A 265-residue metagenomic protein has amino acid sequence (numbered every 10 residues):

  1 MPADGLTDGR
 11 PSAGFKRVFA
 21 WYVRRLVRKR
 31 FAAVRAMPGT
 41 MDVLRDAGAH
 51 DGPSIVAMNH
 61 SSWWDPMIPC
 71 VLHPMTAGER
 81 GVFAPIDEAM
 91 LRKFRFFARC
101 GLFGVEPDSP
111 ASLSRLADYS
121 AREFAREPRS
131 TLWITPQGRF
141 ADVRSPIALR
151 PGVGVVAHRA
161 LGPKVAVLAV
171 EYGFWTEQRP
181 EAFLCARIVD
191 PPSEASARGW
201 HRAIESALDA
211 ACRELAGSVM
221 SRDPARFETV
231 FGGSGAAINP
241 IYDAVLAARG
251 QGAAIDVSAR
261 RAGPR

Functional and structural regions predicted by a protein language model:
M1-C70, G81-V82, R92-L102, E181 (+1 more regions): Membrane-anchoring hydrophobic helices of lipid-metabolizing enzymes
P2-P11, S114-R265: Non-catalytic C-terminal accessory region of glycerolipid acyltransferases and related lyso-lipid remodeling enzymes
A32-P38, S109-S120: Glycine-rich, highly charged phosphate/nucleotide-binding loops
I55-A57, G104, T131-T135: Structural motif
M75-G78: Short helix-capping segments at alpha-helix termini
V82-M90, P107: A short, structured active-site edge motif that brings together acidic residues
P85, F103, A166-L168: Hydrophobic/aromatic beta-strand patches that form the interior of the parallel beta-sheet core in alpha/beta enzyme
G101-D108, R139: Short, basic, glycine/proline-bearing loop/turn elements
